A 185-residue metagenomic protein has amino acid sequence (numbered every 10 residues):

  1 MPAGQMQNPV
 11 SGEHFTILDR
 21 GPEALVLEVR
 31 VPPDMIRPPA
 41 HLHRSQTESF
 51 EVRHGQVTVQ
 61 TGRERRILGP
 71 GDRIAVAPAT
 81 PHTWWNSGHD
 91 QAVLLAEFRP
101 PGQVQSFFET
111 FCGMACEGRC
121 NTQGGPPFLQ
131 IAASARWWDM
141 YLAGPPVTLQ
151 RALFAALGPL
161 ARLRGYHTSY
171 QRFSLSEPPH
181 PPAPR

Functional and structural regions predicted by a protein language model:
M1-L25, M35-Q46, Q56-R185: Jelly-roll (double-stranded beta-helix
E28-R30: Short amphipathic
F50: Structured binding elements
